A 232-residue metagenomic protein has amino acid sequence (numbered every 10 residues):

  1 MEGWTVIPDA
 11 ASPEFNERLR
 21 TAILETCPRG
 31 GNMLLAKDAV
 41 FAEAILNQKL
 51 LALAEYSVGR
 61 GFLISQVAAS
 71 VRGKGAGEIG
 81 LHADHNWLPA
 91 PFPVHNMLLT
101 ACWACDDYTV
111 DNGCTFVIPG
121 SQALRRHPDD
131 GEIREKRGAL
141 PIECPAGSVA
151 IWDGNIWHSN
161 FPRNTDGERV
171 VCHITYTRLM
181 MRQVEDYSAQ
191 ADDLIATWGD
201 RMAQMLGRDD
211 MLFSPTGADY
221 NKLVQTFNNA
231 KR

Functional and structural regions predicted by a protein language model:
M1-F92: Non-heme Fe(II)-dependent double-stranded beta-helix
E2, L98-T100, R169: Short, surface-exposed beta-edge/turn micro-motifs
S12-E14, A69-R72, Y108-V110, Q122-A123 (+2 more regions): Short, solvent-exposed loop/turn segments at secondary-structure junctions
V40, L53, A101-A104, S159: Short, hydrophobic/aromatic alpha-helical segments in well-folded domains
L63, H95-M97, D166-E168: A short, structural micro-pattern
Q66-A69, A101-W103, C172-Y176: A structural signal for short, well-ordered beta-strand segments
G77-E143, M181-A189: Catalytic core of non-heme Fe(II) oxygenases with the double-stranded beta-helix
L124-I151, N155-I156, F161-R232: Conserved double-stranded beta-helix
